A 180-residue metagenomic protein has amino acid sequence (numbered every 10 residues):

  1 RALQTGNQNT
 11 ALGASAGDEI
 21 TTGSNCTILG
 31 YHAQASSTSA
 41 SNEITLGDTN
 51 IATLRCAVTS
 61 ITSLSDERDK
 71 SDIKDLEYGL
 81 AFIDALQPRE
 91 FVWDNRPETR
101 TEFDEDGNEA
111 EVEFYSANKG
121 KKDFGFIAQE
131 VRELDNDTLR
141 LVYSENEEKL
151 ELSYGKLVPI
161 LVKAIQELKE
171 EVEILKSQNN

Functional and structural regions predicted by a protein language model:
R1-S65: Glycine- and small/polar-enriched repetitive beta-structure motifs of secreted/surface proteins
L64-N180: Intramolecular chaperone/auto-protease modules of tailspike-like proteins
